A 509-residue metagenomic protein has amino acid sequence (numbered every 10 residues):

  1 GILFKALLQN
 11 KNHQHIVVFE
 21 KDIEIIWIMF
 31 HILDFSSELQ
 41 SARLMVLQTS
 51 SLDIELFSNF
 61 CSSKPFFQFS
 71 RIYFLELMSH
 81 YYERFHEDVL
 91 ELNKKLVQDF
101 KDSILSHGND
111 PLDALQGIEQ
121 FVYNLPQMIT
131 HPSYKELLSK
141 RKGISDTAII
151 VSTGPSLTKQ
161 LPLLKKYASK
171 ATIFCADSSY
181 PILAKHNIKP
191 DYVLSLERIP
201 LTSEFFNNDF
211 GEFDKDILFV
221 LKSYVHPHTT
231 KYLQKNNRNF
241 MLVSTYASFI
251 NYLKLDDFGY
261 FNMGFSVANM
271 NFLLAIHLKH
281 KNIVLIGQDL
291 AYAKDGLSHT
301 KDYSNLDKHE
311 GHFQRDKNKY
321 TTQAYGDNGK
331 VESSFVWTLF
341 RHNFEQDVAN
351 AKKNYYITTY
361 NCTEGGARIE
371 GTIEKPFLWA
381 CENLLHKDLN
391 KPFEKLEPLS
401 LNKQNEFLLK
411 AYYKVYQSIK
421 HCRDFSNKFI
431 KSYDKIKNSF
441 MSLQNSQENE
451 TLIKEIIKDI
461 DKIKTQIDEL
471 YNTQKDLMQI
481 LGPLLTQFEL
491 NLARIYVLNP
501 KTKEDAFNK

Functional and structural regions predicted by a protein language model:
I2-A148, P155-T172, P181-K185, Y192 (+4 more regions): N-terminal donor/sugar-recognition subdomains of glycan-related enzymes, prototypically the membrane-proximal stem
V17-E20, C175, V220, L242 (+3 more regions): A structural signal for short, well-ordered beta-strand segments and their strand-loop junctions that often border
E20, S179-Y180, N187-E197, A275-K301: Glycine-rich phosphate/pyrophosphate-binding loops and their adjacent beta-strand/loop elements at enzyme active sites
D146-I150, L194-L196, I250-F261, T322-E332: Short, basic, glycine/proline-bearing loop/turn elements
I173-S179, F219, A268-N271, G287: Extended, hydrophobic alpha-helical segments in both membrane/secreted and soluble proteins
V220-L221, V225-H226: Phosphate/pyrophosphate-binding betaalpha-module
P227-L290: Active-site/ligand-binding-proximal alpha/beta "capping" segment
L297-D347: Phosphate-binding loop/pocket of nucleotide- and phosphate-handling active sites
